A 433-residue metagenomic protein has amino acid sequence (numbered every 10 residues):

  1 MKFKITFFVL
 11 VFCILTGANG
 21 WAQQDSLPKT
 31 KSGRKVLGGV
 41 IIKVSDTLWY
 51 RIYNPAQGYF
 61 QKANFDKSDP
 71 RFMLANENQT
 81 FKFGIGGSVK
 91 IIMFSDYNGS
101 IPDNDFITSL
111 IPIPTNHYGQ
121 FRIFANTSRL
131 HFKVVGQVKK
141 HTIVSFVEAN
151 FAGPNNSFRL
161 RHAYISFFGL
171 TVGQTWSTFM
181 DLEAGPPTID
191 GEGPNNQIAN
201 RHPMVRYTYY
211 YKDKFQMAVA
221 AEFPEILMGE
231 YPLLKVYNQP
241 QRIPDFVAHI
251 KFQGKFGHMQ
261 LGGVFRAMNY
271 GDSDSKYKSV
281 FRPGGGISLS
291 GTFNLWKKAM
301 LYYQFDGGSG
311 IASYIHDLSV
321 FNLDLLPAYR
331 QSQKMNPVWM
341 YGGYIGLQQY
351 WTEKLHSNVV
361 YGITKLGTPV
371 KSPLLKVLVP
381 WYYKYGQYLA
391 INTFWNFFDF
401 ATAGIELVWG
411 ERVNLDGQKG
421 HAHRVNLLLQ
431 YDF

Functional and structural regions predicted by a protein language model:
M1-L27: Bacterial Sec-dependent N-terminal signal peptides
G20-S95: N-terminal periplasmic/intermembrane-space "pro-region" immediately following the signal or transit peptide
K62, E77, G119-R122, P154-S157 (+8 more regions): Replace "Gram-negative outer membrane beta-barrel proteins" with "bacterial and organellar outer membrane beta-barrel
N76-D103, T115-L227, R242, V247-H258 (+2 more regions): Outer membrane beta-barrel
K82, F124-R129, L160-H162, N200-H202 (+6 more regions): Transmembrane beta-barrel architecture of outer-membrane proteins
F94-D96, Q137, N150-P154, F179-D181 (+6 more regions): Sequence/structural signature of outer-membrane beta-barrel proteins
Q253-P380: Detector for outer-membrane/organellar transmembrane beta-barrel domains, recognizing the amphipathic beta-strand
W395-F397, G420-F433: Outer-membrane beta-barrel "beta-signal"
